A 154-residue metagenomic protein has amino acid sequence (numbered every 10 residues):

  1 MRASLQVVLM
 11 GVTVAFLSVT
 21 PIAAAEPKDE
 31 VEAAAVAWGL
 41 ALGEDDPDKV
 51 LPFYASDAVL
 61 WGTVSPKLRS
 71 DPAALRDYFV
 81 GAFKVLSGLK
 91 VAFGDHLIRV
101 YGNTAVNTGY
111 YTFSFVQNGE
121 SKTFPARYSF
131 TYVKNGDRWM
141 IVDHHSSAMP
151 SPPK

Functional and structural regions predicted by a protein language model:
M1-V12: Bacterial N-terminal signal peptides that target proteins for export
G11, A15-S56, P152-K154: Short, low-complexity N-terminal intrinsically disordered segments enriched in polar/charged residues
K28-A34, P47-Y101, Y110, K122-T123: A solvent-exposed, acidic/Ser-Thr-rich amphipathic alpha-helical stretch
Y54, Y111-F113, H145-A148: Short beta-strand segments enriched in hydrophobic/aromatic residues within well-folded beta-rich domains
I98-A105, E120, Y132-R138: A short, structured loop/turn motif at beta-sheet edges
Q117-E120, S151-K154: A short, polar/proline- and glycine-enriched secondary-structure boundary/capping micro-motif
P125-P152: Short beta-strand edge/turn micro-motifs at domain boundaries
